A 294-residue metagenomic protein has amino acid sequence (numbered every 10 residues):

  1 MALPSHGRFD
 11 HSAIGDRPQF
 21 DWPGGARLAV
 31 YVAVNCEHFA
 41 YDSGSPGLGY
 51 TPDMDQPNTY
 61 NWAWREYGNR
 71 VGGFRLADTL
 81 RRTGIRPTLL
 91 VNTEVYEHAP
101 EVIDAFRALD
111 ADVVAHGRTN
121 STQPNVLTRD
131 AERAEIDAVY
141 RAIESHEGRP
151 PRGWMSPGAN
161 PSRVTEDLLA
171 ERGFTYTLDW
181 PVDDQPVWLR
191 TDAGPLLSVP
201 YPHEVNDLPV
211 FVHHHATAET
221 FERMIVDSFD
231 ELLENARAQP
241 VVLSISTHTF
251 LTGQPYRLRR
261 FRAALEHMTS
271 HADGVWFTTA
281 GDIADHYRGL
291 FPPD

Functional and structural regions predicted by a protein language model:
A2-G153, G158-L197, E222-I245, L251-D294: Catalytic alpha-helical scaffold of carbohydrate-active enzymes acting on polysaccharides/glycoconjugates
P200-L233: A conserved mid-domain beta-alpha-beta active-site/ligand-binding segment of alpha/beta enzyme cores
